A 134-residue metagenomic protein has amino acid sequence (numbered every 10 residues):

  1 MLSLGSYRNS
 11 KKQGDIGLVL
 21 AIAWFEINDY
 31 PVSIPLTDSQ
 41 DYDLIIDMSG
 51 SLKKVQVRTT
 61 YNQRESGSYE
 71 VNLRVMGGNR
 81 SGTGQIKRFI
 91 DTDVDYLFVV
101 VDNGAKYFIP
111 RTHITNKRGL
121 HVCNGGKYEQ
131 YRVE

Functional and structural regions predicted by a protein language model:
M1-Q40, I46-E134: Mixed-charge (Asp/Glu-Lys/Arg
